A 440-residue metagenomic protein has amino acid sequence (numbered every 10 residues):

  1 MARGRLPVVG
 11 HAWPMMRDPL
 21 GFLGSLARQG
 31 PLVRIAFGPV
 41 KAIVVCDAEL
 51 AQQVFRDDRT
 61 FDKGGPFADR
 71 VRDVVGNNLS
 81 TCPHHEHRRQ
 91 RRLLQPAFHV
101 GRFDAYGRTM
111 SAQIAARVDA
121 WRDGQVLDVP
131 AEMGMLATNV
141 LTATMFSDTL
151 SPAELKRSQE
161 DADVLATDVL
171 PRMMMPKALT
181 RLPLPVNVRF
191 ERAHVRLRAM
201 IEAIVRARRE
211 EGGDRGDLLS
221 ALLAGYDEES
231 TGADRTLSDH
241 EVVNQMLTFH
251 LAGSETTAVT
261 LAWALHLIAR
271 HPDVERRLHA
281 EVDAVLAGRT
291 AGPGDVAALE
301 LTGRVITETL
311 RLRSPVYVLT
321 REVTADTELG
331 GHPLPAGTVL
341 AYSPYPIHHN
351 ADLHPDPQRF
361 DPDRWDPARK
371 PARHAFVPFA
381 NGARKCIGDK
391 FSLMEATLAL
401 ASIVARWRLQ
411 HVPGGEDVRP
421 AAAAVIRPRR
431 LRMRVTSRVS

Functional and structural regions predicted by a protein language model:
M1-R89, R108-A116, P152, V188 (+4 more regions): N-terminal membrane-proximal hinge/A-helix region immediately C-terminal to the signal-anchor transmembrane segment
R3, K63-V71, E86, R102-V259 (+1 more regions): Cytochrome P450 heme-thiolate monooxygenase catalytic core
V9-G30, A203, R289-G330, A351: Conserved cytochrome P450 K-helix E-x-x-R motif and the immediately C-terminal K′/meander segment
I114, A137, E160-V164, D283-A291 (+3 more regions): Cytochrome P450 proximal C-terminal region
G212-G216, H279-L299, L312-H332, I347 (+2 more regions): Cytochrome P450 fold signature focused on the C-terminal beta-domain
T256-E281, D389-W407: Cytochrome P450 catalytic-core helices
Y342-R369: Conserved cytochrome P450 K-helix/beta-meander segment immediately N-terminal to the heme-binding cysteine loop
